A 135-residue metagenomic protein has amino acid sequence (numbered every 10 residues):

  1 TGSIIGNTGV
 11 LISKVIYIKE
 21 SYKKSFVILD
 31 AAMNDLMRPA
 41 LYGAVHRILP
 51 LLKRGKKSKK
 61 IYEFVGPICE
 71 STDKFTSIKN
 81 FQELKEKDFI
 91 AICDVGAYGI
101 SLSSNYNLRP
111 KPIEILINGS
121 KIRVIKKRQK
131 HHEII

Functional and structural regions predicted by a protein language model:
T1-I135: Charged (often Lys/Glu-rich) extended helix/loop segments that serve as interaction or gating elements
